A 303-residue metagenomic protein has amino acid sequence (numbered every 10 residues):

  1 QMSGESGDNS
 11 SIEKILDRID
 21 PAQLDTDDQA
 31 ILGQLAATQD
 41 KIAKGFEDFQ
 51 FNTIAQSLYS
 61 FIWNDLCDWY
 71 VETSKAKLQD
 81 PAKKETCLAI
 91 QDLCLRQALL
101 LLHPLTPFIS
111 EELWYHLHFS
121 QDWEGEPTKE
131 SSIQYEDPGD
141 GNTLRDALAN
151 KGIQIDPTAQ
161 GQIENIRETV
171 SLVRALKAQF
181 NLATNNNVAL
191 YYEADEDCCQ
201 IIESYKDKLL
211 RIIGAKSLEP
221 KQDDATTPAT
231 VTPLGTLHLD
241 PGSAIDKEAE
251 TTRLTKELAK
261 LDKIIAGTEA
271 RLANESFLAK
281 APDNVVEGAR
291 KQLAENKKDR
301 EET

Functional and structural regions predicted by a protein language model:
Q1-S3, T26-T38, A55-A76, T230-T232 (+2 more regions): Core structural elements
M2-A43, V71-S171: Acidic, turn-prone loop/beta-hairpin segments
F46-T53: Short helix-adjacent coil turns
F49, T106, A281: Single, functionally critical "micro-switch" positions that shape active/binding sites and transmembrane helices
Q56-L58, E85, A89, D283-K291: Short, charged, amphipathic alpha-helical segments
D65, A98, L102, N296-R300: Alpha-helical transition-metal enzyme core signature, strongest for iron centers
L117-T303: C-terminal low-complexity, glycine/proline- and small-hydrophobic-enriched intrinsically disordered tails that act as
